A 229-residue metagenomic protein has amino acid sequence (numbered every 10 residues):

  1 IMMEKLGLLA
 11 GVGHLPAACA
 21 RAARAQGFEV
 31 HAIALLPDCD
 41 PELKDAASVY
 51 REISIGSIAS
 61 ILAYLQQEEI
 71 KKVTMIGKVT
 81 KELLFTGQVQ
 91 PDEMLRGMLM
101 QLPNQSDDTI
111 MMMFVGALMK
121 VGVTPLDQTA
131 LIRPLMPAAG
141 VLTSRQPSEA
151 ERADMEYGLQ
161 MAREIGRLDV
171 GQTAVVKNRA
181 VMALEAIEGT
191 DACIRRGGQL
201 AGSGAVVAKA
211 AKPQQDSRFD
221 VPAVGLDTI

Functional and structural regions predicted by a protein language model:
E4-L35: N-terminal basic/disordered segments at the start of proteins
K5-G7, E29-I33, V49, K71-T74 (+6 more regions): Structural motif
G13-H14, A34-C39, K78-T80, A130-L131 (+2 more regions): Short, ordered loop/turn segments at secondary-structure junctions
A23, Q128-R145, E149-I229: Conserved mixed alpha/beta catalytic, RNA-binding, or beta-rich assembly cores of soluble enzyme, regulatory
L36-Q67, Q88-G97, A192-I229: Feature captures the catalytic cores and cofactor-binding loops of soluble hydro-lyases/lyases that act on carboxylate
I55, E68-K71, M75-L83: N-terminal glycine-rich "phosphate-gripper" loop used for MgATP/nucleotide binding and carboxylate activation
V89-Q146: Hydrophobic alpha-helical segments and helix pairs
